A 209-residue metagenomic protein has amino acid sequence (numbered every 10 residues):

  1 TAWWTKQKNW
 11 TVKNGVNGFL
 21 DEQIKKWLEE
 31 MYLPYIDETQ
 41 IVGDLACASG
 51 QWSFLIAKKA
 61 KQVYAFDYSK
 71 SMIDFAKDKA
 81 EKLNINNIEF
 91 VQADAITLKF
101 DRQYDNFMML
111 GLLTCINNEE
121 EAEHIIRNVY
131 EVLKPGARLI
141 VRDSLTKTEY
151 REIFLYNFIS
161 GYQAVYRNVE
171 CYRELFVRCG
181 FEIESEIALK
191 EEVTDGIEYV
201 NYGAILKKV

Functional and structural regions predicted by a protein language model:
T1-I36, A48-N84, Q92-K99, E119-E120 (+1 more regions): Class I (Rossmann-like) S-adenosyl-L-methionine-dependent methyltransferase catalytic domain, capturing the SAM-binding
T39, Y104-D105: Local beta-strand N-terminus motif with an aromatic residue
T39-A46: Conserved class I S-adenosyl-L-methionine
I41, G136-R138: Short glycine-centered segments of the SAM/dcSAM-binding site in methyltransferase folds
M108: A conserved beta-strand element that flanks and buttresses the S-adenosyl-L-methionine
G111-C115: Short catalytic micro-motifs in class I SAM-dependent methyltransferases
E123-P135: A short glycine-rich, Lys/Arg-flanked "PGG" loop and its adjoining helix->strand segment in the class I
